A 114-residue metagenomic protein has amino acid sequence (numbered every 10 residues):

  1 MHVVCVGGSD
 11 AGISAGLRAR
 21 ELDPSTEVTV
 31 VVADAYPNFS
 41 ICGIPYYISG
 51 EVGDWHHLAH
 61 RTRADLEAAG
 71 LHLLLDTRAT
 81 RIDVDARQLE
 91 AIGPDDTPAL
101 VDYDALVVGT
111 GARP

Functional and structural regions predicted by a protein language model:
M1-H72: Beta1-alpha1 glycine-rich phosphate/pyrophosphate-binding loop at the start of Rossmann-like nucleotide-binding domains
V3-V4, A59-P114: FAD-binding core/adjacent interface of flavoenzyme oxidoreductases
